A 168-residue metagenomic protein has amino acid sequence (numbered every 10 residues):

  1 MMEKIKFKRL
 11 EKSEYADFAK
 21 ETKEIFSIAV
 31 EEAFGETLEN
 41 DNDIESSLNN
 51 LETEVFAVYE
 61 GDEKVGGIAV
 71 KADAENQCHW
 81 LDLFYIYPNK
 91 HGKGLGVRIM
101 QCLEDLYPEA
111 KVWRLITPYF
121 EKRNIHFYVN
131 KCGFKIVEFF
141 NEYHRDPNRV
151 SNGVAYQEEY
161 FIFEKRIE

Functional and structural regions predicted by a protein language model:
I5-K20: A short beta-loop-alpha structural element at the N-terminal edge of CoA-dependent acyl/N-acetyltransferase catalytic
K20-S46: Conserved GNAT-fold acetyl-CoA-binding loop/helix
E45-A57, G66: A short helix-loop-beta-strand connector motif used in the catalytic cores of GNAT acetyltransferases and, in some
A57, E63-A72, C78-Y85: Conserved beta-strand in the GNAT
F84-H91, T117-Y119: A short, internal acetyl-CoA/4′-phosphopantetheine-binding micro-motif in the GNAT/acyltransferase core
I86, G92-D105, N130: Conserved acetyl-CoA-binding loop-helix of GNAT-fold acetyltransferases
L106-Y119: Conserved GNAT acetyl-CoA-binding A-motif
I116-T117, I125, N130-V154: Conserved catalytic-core motifs of GNAT/GCN5-like acyltransferases
